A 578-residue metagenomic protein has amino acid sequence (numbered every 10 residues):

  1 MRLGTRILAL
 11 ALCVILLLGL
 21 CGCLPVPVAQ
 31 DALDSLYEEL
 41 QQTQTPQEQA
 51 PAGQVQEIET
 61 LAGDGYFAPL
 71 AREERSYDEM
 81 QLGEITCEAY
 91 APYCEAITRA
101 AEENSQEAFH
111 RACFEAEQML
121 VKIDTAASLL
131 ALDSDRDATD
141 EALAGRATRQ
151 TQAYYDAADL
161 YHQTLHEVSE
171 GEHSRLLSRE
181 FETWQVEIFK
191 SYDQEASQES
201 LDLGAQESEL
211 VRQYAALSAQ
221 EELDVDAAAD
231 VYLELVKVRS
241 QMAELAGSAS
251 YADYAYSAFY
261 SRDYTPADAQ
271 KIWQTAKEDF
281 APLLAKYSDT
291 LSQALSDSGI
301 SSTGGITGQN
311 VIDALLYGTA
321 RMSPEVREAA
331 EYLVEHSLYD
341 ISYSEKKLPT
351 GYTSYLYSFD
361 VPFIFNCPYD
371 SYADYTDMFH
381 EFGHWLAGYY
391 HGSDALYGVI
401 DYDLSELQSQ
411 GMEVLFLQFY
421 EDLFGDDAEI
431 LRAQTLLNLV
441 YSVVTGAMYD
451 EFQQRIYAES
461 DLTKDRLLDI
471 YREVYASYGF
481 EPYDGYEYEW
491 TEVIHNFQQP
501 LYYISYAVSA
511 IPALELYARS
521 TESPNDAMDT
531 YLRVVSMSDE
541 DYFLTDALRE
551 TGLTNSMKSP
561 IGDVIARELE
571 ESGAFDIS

Functional and structural regions predicted by a protein language model:
R2-C21: Sec-dependent N-terminal signal peptides
L18-L36: Sec-dependent signal peptide cleavage junction
A32-Q41, T45-Q309, A314: A well-structured
P51, V186, D263, M378 (+4 more regions): C-terminal, non-catalytic "cap/extension" segments appended to globular domains
K277-D279, I400-I430, Q434-L437, Y441 (+1 more regions): Post-HExxH zinc-binding segment in Zn-dependent metallohydrolases
G304-G305, Y339-V361: Catalytic zinc-binding patch centered on the HExxH motif and its immediate surroundings that defines zinc-dependent
F359, F363-M378: Short pre-active-site segment immediately N-terminal to the catalytic Zn-binding motif
G383-L396, L415: Catalytic Zn2+-binding segment of zinc metalloproteases
